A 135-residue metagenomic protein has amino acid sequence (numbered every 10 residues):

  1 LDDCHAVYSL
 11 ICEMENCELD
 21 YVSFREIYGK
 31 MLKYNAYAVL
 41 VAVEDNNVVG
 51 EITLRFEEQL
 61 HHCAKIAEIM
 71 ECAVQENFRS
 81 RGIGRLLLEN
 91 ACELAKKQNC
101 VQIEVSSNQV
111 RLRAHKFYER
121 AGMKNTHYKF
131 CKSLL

Functional and structural regions predicted by a protein language model:
L1-V7: A short beta-loop-alpha structural element at the N-terminal edge of CoA-dependent acyl/N-acetyltransferase catalytic
Y8-K30: Conserved GNAT-fold acetyl-CoA-binding loop/helix
G29-V41, E68: A short helix-loop-beta-strand connector motif used in the catalytic cores of GNAT acetyltransferases and, in some
A36, E44-G50, R113: Glycine-rich acetyl-CoA-binding "A-motif" of GNAT/NAT acetyltransferases
V41, N47-F56, E68, A73: Conserved beta-strand in the GNAT
E71-V74, S80-E93, E119-A121: Conserved acetyl-CoA-binding loop-helix of GNAT-fold acetyltransferases
L88, A95-S107: Conserved GNAT acetyl-CoA-binding A-motif
I103-A114, C131-L135: Conserved beta-strand-loop-alpha-helix junction that forms the acyl-donor binding cleft
